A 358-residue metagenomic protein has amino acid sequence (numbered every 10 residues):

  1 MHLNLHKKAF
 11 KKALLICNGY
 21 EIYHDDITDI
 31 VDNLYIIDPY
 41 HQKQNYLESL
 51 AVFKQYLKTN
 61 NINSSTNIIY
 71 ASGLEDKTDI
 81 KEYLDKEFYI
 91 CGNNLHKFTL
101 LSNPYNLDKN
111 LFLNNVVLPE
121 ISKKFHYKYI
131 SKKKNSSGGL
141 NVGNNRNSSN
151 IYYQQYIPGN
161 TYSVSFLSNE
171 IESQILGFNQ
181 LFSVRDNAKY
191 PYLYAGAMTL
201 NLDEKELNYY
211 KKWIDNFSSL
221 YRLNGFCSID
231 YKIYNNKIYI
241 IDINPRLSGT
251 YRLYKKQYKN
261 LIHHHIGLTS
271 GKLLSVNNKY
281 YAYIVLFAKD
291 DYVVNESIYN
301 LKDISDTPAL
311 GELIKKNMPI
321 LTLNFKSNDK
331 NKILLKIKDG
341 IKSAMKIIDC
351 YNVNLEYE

Functional and structural regions predicted by a protein language model:
M1-N93, D339, N352: ATP-binding N-terminal substructure of ATP-dependent carboxylate-amine bond-forming enzymes
D85-R146: A conserved helix-loop-beta module that forms one wall/lid of the active-site cleft in ATP-utilizing catalytic domains
L111, H126-V142, N150-V164, L176-Q180 (+2 more regions): ATP-grasp fold ATP-binding core
N135-S136, Y156-N160, Y221-G225, N278 (+1 more regions): A short catalytic or substrate-binding loop motif that flags glycine-/basic-rich loops and adjacent residues that bind
R146, S168-S173, I233-K237, A288-K289 (+1 more regions): Short acidic-glycine loop/turn motifs at beta-strand connectors
P158-T161, S165-Y221, N244-I266: ATP-dependent carboxylate/phosphate-activation module, predominantly the ATP-grasp catalytic core and closely related
S218-R252, D290: Conserved metal-phosphate-binding beta-hairpin within the catalytic cores of diverse ATP-dependent phosphoryl-transfer
H263-E358: Peripheral (often C-terminal) accessory segments that flank ATP-dependent C-N-forming ligase machineries
